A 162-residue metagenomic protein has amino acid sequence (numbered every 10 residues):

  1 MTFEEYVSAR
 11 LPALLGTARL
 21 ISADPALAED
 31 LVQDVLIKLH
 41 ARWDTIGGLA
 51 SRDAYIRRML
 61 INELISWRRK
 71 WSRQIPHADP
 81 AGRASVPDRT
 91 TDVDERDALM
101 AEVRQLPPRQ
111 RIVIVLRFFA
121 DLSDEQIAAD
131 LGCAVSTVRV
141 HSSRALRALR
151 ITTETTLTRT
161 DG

Functional and structural regions predicted by a protein language model:
M1-G16, A26, H40: A short, charge-rich alpha-helical start-of-domain segment used by transcription regulators
D30-I37, A50-N62: Structural recognition of an alpha-helix C-terminal capping motif at a helix-to-coil junction
D34-S51, K70-S72: Sigma70-family region 2
G47-G48, R58-D79, D92, I151: Arg/Lys-rich amphipathic alpha helix in sigma70-family domain 2
I61, I65, L131-T155: DNA-recognition helix of helix-turn-helix
W71-R104: Acidic, proline/glycine-rich intrinsically disordered inter-domain spacer in sigma factors
R104, P108, A120-T137: Helix-turn-helix DNA-binding module
V113-R117: A short pre-motif secondary-structure segment
